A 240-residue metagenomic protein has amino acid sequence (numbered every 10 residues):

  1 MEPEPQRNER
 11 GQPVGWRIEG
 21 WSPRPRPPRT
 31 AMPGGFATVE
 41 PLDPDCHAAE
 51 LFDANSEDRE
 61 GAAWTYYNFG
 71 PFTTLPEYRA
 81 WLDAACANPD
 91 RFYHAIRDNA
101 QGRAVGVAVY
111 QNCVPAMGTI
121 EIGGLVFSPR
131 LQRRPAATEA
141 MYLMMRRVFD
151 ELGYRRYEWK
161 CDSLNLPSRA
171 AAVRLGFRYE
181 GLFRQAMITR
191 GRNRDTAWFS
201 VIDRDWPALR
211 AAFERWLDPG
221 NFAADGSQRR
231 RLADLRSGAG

Functional and structural regions predicted by a protein language model:
M1-R134, R147, E151, R192-P207 (+1 more regions): GNAT-family acyltransferases
A137: Glycine-rich acyl-CoA binding loop
D150-K160: Conserved GNAT acetyl-CoA-binding A-motif
W159-R169: Conserved beta-strand-loop-alpha-helix junction that forms the acyl-donor binding cleft
A171-A172, F199: Conserved active-site tyrosine of GNAT-family acetyltransferases
L175: Aromatic/basic-lined ligand-recognition segments that form π-stacking hydrophobic pockets flanked by Lys/Arg to engage
R178-R192: Conserved catalytic-core motifs of GNAT/GCN5-like acyltransferases
